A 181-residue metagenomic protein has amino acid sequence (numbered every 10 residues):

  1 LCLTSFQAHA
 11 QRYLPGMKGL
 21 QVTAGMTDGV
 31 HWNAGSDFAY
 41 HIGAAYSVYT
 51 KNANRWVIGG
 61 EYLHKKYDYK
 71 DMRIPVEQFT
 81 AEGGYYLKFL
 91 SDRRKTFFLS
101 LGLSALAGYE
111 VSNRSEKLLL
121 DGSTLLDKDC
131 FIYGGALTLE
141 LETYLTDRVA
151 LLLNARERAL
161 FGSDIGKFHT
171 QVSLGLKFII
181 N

Functional and structural regions predicted by a protein language model:
H9-I58, K177-N181: Short glycine/proline- and aromatic-enriched beta-strand/turn motifs that initiate or cap beta-hairpins
G16-K18, S36-I42, P75-A81, F97 (+2 more regions): Residues that define the transmembrane beta-barrel architecture of outer-membrane proteins
G19, R55, T96-S100, Y144 (+1 more regions): Membrane-spanning beta-strand positions in outer-membrane beta-barrel proteins
V22-M26, I42-V48, A81-L87, L103-A107 (+3 more regions): Residues on the lipid-exposed face of transmembrane beta-strands in outer-membrane beta-barrel proteins
G29-W32, Y67-I74, D121-D127, A159-S163: Extracellular loop and loop/strand-boundary signature of outer-membrane beta-barrel proteins
A45-L119, F178-N181: Gram-negative (and chloroplast) outer-membrane scaffold detector with strong preference for beta-barrel transmembrane
L63-K66, G135-N181: Predominantly the C-terminal beta-signal and adjacent terminal strand-loop region of outer-membrane beta-barrel
